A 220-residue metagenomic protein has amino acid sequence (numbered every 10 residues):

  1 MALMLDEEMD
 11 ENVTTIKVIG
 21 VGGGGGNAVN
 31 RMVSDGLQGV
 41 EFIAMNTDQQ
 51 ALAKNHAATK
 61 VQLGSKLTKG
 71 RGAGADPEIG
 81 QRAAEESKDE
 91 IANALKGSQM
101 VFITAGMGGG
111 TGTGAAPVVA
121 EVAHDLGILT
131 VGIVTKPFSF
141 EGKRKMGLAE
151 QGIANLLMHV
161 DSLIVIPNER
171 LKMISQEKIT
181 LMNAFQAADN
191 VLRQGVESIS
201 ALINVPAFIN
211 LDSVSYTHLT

Functional and structural regions predicted by a protein language model:
M1-L219: Tubulin/FtsZ superfamily GTPase core signature
